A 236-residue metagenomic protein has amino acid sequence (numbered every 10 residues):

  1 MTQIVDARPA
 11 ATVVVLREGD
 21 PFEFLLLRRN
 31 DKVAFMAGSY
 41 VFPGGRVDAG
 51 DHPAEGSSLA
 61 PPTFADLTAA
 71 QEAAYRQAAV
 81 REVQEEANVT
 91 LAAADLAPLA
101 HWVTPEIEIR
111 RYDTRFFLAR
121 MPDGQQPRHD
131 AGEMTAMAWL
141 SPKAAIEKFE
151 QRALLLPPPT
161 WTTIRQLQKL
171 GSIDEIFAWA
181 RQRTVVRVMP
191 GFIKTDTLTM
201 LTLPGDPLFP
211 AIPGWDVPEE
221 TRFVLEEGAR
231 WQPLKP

Functional and structural regions predicted by a protein language model:
M1-P236: N-terminal leader/linker segments that precede catalytic domains of diphosphate-processing enzymes
